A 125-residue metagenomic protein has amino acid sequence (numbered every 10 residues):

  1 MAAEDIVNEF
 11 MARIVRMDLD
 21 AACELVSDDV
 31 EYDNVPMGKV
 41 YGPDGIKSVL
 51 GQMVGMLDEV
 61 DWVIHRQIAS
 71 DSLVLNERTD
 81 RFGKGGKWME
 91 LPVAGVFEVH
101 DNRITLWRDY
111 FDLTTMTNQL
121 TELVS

Functional and structural regions predicted by a protein language model:
M1-D28, L123-S125: Short, low-complexity N-terminal intrinsically disordered segments enriched in polar/charged residues
L19-C23, S27-S72: A solvent-exposed, acidic/Ser-Thr-rich amphipathic alpha-helical stretch
D61-W62, M89-A94: Short, surface-exposed coil-to-beta transition loops
D71-D80: A short hydrophobic beta-strand element
L75, A94-V96: Conserved hydrophobic/aromatic beta-strand scaffold that supports enzyme active sites
F82-E90: Short, cysteine-centered beta-strand-loop-beta hairpins and adjacent loop/turn segments enriched in charged/polar
R108-S125: Low-complexity, intrinsically disordered terminal/linker segments enriched in charged and Gly/Pro repeats
